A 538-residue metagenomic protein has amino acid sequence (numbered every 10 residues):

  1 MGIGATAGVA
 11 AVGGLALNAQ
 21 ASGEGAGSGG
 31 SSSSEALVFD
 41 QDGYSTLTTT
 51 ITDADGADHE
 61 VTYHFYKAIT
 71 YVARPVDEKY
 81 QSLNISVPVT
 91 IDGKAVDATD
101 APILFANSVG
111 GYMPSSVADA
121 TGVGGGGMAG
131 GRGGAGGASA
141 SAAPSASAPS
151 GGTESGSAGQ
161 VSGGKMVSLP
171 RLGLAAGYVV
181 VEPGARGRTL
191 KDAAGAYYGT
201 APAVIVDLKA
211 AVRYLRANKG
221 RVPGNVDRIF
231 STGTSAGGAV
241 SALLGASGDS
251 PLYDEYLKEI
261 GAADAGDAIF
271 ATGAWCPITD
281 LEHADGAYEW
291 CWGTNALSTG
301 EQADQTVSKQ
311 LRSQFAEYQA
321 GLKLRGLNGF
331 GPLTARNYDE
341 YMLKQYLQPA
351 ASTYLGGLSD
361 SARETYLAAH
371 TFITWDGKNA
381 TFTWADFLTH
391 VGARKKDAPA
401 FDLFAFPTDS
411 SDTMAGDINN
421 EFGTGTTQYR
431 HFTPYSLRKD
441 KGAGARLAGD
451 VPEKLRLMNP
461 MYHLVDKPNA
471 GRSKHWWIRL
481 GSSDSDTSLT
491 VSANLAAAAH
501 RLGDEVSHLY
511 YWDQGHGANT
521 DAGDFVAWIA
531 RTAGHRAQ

Functional and structural regions predicted by a protein language model:
G2-N18: N-terminal export signals
A21-D100: Catalytic-loop region of hydrolases
P75-Q81, V161-S162, S247-K258, A265-G266 (+4 more regions): Mobile cap/lid helix-loop segments that gate and shape the active-site cleft of serine hydrolases
A98-Y112: Short beta-strand element of the alpha/beta-hydrolase
V109-V206, G245-S247, Q514: Cap/lid segment of the alpha/beta-hydrolase catalytic domain
Y198-G220: Alpha/beta-hydrolase active-site loop
A217-W292: Primarily recognizes the serine-hydrolase "nucleophile elbow" in alpha/beta-hydrolase and SGNH/GDSL folds
A284-Y288, G329-D376, T381-T383, W477-D484 (+2 more regions): C-terminal catalytic histidine-bearing segment of alpha/beta-hydrolase fold enzymes
